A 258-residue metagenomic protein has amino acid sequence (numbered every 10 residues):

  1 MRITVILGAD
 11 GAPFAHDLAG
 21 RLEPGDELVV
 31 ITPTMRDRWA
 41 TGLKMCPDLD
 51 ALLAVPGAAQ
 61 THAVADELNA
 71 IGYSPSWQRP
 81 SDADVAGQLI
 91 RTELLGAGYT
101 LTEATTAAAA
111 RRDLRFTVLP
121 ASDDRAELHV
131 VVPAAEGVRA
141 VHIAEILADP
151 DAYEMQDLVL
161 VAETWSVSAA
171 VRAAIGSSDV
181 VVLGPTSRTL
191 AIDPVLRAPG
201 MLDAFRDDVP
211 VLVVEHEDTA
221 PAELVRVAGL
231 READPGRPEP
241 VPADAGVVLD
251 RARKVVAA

Functional and structural regions predicted by a protein language model:
M1-T4: Extreme N-terminal starter segment of soluble prokaryotic enzymes
G20-G25, L202-D208: Short, conserved loop/helix-junction motifs that constitute active-site signature segments in enzyme catalytic cores
L28-P33, D208-E217, A233: Short internal beta-strands
T32-V159: Electropositive, gly/pro-rich neighborhoods at or near active sites that engage anionic ligands
Q156-A174, R197: Active-site glycine-rich loop that binds ribose-phosphate moieties when present
S178: An anion/phosphate-binding loop that grips the pyrophosphate of nucleotide cofactors and donors
V195-L202: Charged helix-capping and loop-helix junction motifs
T219-A258: C-terminal functional extensions of proteins
